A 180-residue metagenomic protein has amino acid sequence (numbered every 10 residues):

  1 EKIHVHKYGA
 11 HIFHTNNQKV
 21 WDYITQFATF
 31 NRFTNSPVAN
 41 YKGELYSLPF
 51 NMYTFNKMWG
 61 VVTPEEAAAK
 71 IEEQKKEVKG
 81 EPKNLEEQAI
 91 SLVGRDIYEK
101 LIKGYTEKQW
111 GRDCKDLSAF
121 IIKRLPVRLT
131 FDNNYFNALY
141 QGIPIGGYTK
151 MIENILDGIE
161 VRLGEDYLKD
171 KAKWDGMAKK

Functional and structural regions predicted by a protein language model:
E1-F27, P37: Glycine-rich FAD cofactor-binding loop and adjacent beta-loop-alpha segment at the N-terminus of flavoprotein
H4, T29, E160-R162: Conserved beta-strand segments of alpha/beta enzyme cores
R32-N35: A short, compositionally biased
A39-P49, Y53-G176: Active-site/ligand-binding neighborhood in enzyme catalytic cores
A178-K180: Short hydrophobic core segments
